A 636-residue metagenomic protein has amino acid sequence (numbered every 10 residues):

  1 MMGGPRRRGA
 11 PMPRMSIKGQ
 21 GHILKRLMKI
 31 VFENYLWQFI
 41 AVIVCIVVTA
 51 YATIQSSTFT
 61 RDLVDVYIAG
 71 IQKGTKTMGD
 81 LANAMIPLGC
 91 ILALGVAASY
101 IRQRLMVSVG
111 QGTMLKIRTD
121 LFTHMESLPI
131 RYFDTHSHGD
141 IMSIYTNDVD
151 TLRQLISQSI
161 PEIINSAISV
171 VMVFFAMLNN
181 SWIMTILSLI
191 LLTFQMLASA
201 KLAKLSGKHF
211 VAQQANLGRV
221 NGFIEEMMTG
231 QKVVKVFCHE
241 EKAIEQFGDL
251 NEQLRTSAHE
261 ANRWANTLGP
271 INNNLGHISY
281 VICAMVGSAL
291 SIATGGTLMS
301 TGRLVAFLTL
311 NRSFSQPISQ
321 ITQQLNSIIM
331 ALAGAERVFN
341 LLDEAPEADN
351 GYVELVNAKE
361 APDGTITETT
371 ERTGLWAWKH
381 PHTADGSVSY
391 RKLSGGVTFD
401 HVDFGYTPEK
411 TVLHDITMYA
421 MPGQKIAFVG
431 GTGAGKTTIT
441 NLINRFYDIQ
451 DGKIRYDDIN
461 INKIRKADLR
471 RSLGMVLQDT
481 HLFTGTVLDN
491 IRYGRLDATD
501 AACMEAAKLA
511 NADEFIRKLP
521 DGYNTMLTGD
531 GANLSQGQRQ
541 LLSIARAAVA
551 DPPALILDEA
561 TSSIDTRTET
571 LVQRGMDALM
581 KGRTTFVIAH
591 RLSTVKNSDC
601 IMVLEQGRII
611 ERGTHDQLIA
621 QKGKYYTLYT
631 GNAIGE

Functional and structural regions predicted by a protein language model:
M1-T53, I68-P87, R102-M106, G110 (+9 more regions): Membrane-integrated ABC transporters
P5-M15, Q111, T119-S143, N147-T151 (+5 more regions): Short intracellular "coupling" helices and adjacent cytoplasmic loop segments at the cytosolic face of multi-pass
P13-G21, C45, A52-I68, I91-H138 (+12 more regions): Juxtamembrane helix-loop junctions of ABC transporter transmembrane domains
K25, V44, A98, T146-L191 (+2 more regions): Hydrophobic alpha-helical transmembrane segments of ABC transporter permease domains
L36, I130-R131, N147-I156, I160 (+6 more regions): An intracellular "coupling" helix at the cytosolic face of ABC transporter transmembrane type-1 domains
W37-A98, L178-I183, M285, I292-T301: Transmembrane helix-loop-helix hairpins at lipid-water interfaces of multipass membrane proteins, especially the type-1
I71, A176-I190, E260, W264-E336 (+2 more regions): Helix-loop-helix
G74, A358-E636: ABC-type nucleotide-binding domain
